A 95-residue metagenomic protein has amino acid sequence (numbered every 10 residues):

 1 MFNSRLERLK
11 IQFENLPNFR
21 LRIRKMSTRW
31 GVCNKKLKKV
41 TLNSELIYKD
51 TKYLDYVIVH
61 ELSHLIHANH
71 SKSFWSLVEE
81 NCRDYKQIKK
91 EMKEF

Functional and structural regions predicted by a protein language model:
M1-Y56, L65-F95: Active-site-proximal or metal-binding-adjacent scaffold patches in catalytic folds
E61: Walker B catalytic acidic pair
